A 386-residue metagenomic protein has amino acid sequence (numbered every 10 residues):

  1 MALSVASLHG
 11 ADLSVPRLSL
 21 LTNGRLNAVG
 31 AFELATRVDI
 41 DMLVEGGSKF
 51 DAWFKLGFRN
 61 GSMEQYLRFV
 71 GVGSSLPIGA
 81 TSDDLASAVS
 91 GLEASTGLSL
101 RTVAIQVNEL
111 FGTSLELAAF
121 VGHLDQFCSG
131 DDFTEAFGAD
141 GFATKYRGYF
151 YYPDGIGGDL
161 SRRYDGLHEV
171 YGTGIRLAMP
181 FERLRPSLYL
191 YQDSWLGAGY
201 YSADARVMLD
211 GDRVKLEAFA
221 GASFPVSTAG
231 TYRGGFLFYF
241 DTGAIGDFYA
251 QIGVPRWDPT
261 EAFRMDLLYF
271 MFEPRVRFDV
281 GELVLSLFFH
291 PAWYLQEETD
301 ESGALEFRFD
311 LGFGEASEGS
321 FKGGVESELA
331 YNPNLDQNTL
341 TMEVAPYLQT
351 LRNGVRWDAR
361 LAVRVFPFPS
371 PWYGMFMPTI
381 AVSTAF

Functional and structural regions predicted by a protein language model:
M1-S4: Bacterial N-terminal signal peptides
G10-L21, V29-E33, K49, M63-Q65 (+4 more regions): Signature for the C-terminal beta-barrel architecture of outer-membrane proteins
V38-M42: Histidine-anchored nucleotide/phosphate-binding helix
V44, Y331, T350-R352, V365 (+1 more regions): Beta-strand elements of well-folded, non-transmembrane domains
G47-P153, Y171-P180: Outer membrane beta-barrel
Y347-R360: C-terminal closing repeat unit and adjoining cap/tail of repeat-based domains
W372-F386: Outer-membrane beta-barrel "beta-signal"
